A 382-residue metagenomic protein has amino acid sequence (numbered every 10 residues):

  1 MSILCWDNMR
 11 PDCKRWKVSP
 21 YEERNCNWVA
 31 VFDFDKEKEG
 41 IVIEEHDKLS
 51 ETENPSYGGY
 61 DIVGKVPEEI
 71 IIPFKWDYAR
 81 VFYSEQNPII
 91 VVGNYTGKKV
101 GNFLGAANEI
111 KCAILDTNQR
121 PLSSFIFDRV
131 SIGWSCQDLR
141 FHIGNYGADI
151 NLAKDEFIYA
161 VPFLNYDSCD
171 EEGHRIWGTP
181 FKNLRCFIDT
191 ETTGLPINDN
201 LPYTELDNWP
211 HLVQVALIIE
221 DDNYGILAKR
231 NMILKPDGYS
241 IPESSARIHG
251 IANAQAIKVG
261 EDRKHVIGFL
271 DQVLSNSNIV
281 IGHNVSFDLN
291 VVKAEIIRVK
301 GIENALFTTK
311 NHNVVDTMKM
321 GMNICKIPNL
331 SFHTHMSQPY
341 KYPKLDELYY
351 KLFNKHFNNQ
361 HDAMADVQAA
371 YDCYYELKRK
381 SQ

Functional and structural regions predicted by a protein language model:
M1-P180: Residue-level detector of conserved, function-critical positions
Y78, D128-I132, G260-R263, Q360-A370: Short linear loop/turn motifs
V100-N102, I257, N358-N359: A generic structural signal for short coil/turn motifs at secondary-structure boundaries
F181-N183, P210: Short, surface-exposed loop/turn motifs at beta-strand boundaries within globular domains
R185-F187: Short glycine-aspartate micro-motif
T190-N198, Y203: Short acidic, Gly/Ser-rich segments with clustered Asp/Glu that frequently serve as metal-coordination loops in enzyme
N198, N208-V215, I219-I251, D271-Q382: Metal-dependent phosphoesterase core characteristic of DEDDh/y 3'-5' exonuclease domains
R247-G268: Metal-dependent phosphoesterase signature
